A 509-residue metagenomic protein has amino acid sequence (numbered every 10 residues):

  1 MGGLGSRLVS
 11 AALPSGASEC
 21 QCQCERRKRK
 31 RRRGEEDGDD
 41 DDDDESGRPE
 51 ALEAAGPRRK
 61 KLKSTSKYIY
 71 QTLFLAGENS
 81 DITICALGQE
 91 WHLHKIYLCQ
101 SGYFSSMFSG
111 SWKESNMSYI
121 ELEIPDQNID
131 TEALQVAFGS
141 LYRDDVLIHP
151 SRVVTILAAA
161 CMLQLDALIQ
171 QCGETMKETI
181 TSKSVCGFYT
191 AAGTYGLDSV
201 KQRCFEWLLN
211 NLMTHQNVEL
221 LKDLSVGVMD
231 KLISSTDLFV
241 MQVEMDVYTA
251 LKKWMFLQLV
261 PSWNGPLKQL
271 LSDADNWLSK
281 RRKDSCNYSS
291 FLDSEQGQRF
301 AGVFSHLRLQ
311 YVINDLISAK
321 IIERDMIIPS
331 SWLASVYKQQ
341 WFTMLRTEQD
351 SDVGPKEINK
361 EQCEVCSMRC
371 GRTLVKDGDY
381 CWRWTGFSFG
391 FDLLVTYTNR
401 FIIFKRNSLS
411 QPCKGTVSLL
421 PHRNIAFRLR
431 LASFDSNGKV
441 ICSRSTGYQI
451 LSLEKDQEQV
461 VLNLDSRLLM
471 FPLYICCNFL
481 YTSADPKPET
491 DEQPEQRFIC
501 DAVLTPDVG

Functional and structural regions predicted by a protein language model:
G2-I96, G139-P150: N-terminal BTB/POZ boundary and linker segment
A17-Q21, K201, C363: Mature extracytoplasmic/luminal segments of secretory-pathway proteins
E36-L52, D273-L292, P355, R497-D501 (+1 more regions): Charge-rich, low-complexity intrinsically disordered and helical linker regions
K67-Q71, E78-S80, Y142-R143, T175 (+3 more regions): Eukaryotic intrinsically disordered and solvent-exposed regulatory patches
A76-S184, V226-F256: Canonical BTB/POZ domain core
E132, S151, K183, S199 (+8 more regions): Residues within HEAT/ARM-like alpha-solenoid scaffolds
I169-F342: Alpha-helical protein-protein interaction/assembly modules
N314, I321-G509: Terminal end segments
